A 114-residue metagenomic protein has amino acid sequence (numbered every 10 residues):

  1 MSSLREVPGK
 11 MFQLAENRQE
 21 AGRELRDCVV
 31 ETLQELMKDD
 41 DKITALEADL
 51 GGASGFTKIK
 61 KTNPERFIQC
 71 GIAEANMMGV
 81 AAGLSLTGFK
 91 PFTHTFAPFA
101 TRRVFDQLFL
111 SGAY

Functional and structural regions predicted by a protein language model:
M1-Y114: Thiamine diphosphate
